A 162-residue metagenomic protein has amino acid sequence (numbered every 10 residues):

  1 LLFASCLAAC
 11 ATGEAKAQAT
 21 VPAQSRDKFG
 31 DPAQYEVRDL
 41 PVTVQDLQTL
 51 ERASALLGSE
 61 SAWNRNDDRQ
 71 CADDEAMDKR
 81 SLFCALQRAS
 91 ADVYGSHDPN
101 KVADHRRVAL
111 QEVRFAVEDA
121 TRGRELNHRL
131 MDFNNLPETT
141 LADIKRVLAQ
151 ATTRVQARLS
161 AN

Functional and structural regions predicted by a protein language model:
L1-S5: Sec-dependent N-terminal signal peptides
A8-A9: C-terminal motif of bacterial Sec signal peptides marking the signal peptidase cleavage site
T12: Short, conserved catalytic or interaction motifs in soluble domains
T20-A53: N-terminal low-complexity, Pro/Thr/Ser-rich intrinsically disordered segments that act as propeptides or flexible
D39, D73-R80, D132-T139: Short, exposed beta-strand "edge-strand" segments with a Pro/Gly-rich flavor and a Y/T-containing core
Q45-F115: Short N-proximal segments of mature Sec-exported proteins
R88-N162: Compact alpha-helical subdomains of small soluble proteins
